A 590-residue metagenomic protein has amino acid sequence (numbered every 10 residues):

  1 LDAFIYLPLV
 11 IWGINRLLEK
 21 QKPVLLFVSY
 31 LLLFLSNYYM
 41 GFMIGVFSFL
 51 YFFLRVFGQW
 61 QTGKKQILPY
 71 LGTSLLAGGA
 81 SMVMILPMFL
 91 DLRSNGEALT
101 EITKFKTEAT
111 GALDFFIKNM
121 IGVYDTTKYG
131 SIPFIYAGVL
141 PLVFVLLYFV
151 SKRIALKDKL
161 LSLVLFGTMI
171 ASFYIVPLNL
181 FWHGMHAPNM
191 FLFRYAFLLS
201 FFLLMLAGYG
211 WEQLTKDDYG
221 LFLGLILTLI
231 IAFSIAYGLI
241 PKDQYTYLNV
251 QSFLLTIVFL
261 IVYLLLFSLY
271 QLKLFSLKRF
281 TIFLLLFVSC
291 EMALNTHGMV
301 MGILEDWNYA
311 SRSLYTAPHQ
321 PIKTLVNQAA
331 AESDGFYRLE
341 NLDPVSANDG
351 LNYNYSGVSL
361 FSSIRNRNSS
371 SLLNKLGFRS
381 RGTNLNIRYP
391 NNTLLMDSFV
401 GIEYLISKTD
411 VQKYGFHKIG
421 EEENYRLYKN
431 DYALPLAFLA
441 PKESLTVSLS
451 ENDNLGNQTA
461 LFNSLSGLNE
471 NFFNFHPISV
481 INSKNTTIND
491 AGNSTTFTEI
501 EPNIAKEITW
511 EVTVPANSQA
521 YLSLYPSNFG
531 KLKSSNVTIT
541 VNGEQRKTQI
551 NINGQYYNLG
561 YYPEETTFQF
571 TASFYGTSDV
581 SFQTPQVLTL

Functional and structural regions predicted by a protein language model:
L1-I11, L18, L35-I44, S131-P141 (+2 more regions): Membrane-interface micro-motifs in multi-pass membrane enzymes
V10-L25, W211-T215: Membrane-interface transmembrane helices that cradle and orient dolichyl/undecaprenyl
G13, V24-Y38, L76-G79, I231: Membrane-interface alpha helices of multi-pass inner-membrane proteins
I14, I44-L76: Perimembrane helix-loop-helix junctions
L26-F27, M40-R55, M88, V143: Transmembrane-embedded, aromatic-rich helix segments that form part of the hydrophobic channel/pocket engaging
M40, L160-M169, P177, H186-P318: Contiguous transmembrane helix-bundle modules in multi-pass membrane proteins
Q66-K152, L156-L161, T168-M169, I175-H183 (+2 more regions): Periplasmic/ER-lumenal interhelical loops and adjacent helix-loop junctions in multi-pass membrane proteins
R279-L590: Soluble catalytic regions of membrane-associated enzymes that act on cell-envelope and secretory-pathway components
